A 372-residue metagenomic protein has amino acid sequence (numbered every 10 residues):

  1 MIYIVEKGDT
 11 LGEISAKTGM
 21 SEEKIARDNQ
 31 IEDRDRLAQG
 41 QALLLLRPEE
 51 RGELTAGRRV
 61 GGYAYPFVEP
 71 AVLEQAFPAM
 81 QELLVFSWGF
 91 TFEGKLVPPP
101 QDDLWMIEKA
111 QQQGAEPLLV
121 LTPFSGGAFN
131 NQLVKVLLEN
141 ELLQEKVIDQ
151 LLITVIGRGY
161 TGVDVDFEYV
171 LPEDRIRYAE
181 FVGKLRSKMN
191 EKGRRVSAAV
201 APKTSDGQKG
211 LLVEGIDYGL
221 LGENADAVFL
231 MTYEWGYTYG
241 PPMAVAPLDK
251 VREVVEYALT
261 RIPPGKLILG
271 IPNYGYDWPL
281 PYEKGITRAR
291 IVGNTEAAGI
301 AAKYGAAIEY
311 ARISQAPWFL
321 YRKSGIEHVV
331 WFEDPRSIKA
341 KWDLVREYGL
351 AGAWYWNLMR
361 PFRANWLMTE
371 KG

Functional and structural regions predicted by a protein language model:
M1-M20, L43: Primarily a LysM-type cell-wall glycan-binding module
P48-Q150: Glycan-recognition patch characteristic of GH18 chitinases/ENGases and related GlcNAc/peptidoglycan-binding proteins
A64-A79, E141-I156, G210-G219, E333-R346: Short, acidic/polar
L83, V165, V228, L269 (+2 more regions): Conserved, mostly hydrophobic/aromatic
L84-S87, I148-R177, A227-P241: Active-site groove signature of glycoside hydrolases
F92-Q101, I176-E180, K184-K303: Substrate-binding surface in catalytic domains of secreted glycosidases
P123-F129, L133-V134, N273-K341, G372: Glycan-binding loop/region signatures in secreted carbohydrate-active enzymes
K341-G372: Acidic/aromatic/glycine-rich contiguous surface patches that form carbohydrate-binding/processing clefts and analogous
